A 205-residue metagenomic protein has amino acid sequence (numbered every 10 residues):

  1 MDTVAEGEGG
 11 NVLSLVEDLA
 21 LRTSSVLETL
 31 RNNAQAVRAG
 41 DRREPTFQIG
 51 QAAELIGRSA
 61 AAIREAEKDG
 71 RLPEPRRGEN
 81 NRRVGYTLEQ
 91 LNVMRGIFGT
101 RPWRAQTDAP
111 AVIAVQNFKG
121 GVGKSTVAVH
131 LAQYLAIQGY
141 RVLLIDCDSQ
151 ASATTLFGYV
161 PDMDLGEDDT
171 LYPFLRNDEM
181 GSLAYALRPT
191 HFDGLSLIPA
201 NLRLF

Functional and structural regions predicted by a protein language model:
M1-Q51, L55, E65-F205: P-loop NTP-binding core
A62: Residues in the helix-turn-helix
